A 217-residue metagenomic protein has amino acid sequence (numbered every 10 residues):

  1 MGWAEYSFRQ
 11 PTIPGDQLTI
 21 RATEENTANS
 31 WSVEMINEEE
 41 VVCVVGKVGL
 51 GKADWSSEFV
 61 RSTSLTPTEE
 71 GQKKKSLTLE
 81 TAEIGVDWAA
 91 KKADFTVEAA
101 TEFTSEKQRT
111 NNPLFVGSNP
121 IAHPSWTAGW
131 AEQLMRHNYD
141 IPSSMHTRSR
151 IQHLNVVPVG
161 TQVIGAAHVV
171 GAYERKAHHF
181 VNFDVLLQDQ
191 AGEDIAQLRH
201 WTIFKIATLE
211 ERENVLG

Functional and structural regions predicted by a protein language model:
M1-G2, G49-R148, A207-G217: Hot-dog-fold acyl-thioester-processing enzymes
W3, F8, T12-T81, V157-G217: HotDog/MaoC-like acyl-thioester-processing domains
M145, V156-V157: Long amphipathic N-terminal alpha/beta scaffold segment
